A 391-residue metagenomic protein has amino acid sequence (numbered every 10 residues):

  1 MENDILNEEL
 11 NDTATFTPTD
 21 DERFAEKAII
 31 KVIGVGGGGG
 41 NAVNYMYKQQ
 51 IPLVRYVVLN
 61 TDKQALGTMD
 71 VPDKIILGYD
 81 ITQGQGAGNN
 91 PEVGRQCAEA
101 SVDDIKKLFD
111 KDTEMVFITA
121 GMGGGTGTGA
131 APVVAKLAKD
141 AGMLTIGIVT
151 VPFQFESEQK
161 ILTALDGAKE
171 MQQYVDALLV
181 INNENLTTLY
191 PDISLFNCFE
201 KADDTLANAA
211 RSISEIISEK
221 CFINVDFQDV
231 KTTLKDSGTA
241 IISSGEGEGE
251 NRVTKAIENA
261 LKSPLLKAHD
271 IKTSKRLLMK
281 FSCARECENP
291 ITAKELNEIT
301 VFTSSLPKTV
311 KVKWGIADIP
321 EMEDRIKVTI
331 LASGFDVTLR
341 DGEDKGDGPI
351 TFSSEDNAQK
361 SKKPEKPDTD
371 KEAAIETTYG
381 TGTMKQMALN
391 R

Functional and structural regions predicted by a protein language model:
M1-R391: Tubulin/FtsZ superfamily GTPase core signature
